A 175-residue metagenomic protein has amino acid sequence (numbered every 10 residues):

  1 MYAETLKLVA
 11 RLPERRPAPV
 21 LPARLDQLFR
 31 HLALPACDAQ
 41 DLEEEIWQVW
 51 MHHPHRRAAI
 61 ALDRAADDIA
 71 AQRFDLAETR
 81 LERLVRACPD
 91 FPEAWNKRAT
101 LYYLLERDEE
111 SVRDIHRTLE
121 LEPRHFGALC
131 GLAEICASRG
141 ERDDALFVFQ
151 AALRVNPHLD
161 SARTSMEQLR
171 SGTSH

Functional and structural regions predicted by a protein language model:
P13-P19, W47-I60: TPR-adjacent "capping" and linker segments in tetratricopeptide-repeat scaffold/adaptor proteins
F29, E44-W47, E82, H116 (+1 more regions): Alpha-solenoid helical repeat scaffolds
L32-P35, R142-S171: TPR/TPR-like (Sel1-like) alpha-helical repeat modules
L34-D41, A70-D75: Helix-turn-helix repeat elements of alpha-solenoid scaffolds
H55-G127: Alpha-helical adaptor scaffolds
A70, L104, S138-R139, S171-G172: Register position in tetratricopeptide repeats
